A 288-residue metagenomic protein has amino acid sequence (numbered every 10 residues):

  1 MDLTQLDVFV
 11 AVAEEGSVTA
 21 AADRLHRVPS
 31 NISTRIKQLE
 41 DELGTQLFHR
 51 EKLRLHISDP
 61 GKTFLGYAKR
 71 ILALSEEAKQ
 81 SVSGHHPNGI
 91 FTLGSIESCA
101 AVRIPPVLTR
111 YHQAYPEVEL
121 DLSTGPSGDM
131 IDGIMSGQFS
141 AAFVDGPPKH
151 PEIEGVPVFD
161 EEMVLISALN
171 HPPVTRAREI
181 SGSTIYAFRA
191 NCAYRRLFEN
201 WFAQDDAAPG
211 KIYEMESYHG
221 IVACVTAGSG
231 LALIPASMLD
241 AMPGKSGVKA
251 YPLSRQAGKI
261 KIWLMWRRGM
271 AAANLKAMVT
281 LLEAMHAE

Functional and structural regions predicted by a protein language model:
M1-F64, C99, M270: N-terminal helix-turn-helix
T45-Q46, E51-L55, K62-T63, A73-G94 (+3 more regions): Short helix-loop hinge/linker segments at domain boundaries
N88-P151: Central regulatory/effector-binding core of bacterial HTH transcription factors
R103, K249-E288: A late-sequence structural motif
P126-I131, M135-Q138, V144-D145, A193-Y251: Hydrophobic hinge/microswitch elements
E152-A190, R196: Flexible hinge/capping segments at coil-to-helix
E154-V164, A236, K245-G258: Short beta-strand->loop
T184-D205, A272-K276: Secondary-structure junction motif
